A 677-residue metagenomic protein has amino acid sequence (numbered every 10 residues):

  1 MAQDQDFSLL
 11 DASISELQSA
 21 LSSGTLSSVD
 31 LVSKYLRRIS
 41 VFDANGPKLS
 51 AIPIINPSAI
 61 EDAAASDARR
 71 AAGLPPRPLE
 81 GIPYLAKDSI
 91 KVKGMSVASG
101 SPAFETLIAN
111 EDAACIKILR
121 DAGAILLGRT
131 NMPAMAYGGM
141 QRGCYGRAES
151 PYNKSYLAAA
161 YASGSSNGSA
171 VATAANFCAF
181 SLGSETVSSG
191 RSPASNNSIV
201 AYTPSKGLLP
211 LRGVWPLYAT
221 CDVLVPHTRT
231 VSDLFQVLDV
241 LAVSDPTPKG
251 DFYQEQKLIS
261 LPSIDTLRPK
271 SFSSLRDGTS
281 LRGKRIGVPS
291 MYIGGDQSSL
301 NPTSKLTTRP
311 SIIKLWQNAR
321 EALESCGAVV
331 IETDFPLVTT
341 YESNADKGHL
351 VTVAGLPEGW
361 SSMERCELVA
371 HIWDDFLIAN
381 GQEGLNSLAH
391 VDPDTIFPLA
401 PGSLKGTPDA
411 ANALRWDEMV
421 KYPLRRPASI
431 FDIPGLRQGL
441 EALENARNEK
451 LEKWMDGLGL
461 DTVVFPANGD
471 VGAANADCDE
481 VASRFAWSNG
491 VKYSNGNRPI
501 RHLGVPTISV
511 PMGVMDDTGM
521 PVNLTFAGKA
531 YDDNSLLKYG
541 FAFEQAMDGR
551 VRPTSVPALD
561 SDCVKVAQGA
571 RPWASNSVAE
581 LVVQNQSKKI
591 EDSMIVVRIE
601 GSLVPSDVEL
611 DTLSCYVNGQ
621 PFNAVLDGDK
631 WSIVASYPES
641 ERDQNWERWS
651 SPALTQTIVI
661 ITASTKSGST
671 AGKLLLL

Functional and structural regions predicted by a protein language model:
M1-T106, M135-Y137, F252-P262, P269-F272 (+1 more regions): Short, well-ordered alpha-helical
Q5, L79-P102, S280-N301, L350-E449 (+3 more regions): Short helix-loop capping/hinge segments that flank enzyme active sites or metal/cofactor-binding pockets
V32, L275, T308-D334, A379 (+2 more regions): Acyltransferase
V41-A44, D121, A175-Q297, T303-K305 (+6 more regions): Structural helix-boundary/capping segments
N45, P76-D222, F252-E255, P289-M291 (+4 more regions): Short glycine/serine-rich loop/turn segments
T130-M132, G327-Y341, P511-G513: Acidic carboxylate-rich catalytic motifs and surrounding loops in phosphoryl-/glycosyl-chemistry enzymes
Q141-G146, T340-E367, D477: Charged, often glycine-rich, active-site loop that binds/positions anionic groups
R426-H502: An extended, acidic, His-containing surface patch that forms the Zn2+-binding/catalytic region of metallohydrolases
